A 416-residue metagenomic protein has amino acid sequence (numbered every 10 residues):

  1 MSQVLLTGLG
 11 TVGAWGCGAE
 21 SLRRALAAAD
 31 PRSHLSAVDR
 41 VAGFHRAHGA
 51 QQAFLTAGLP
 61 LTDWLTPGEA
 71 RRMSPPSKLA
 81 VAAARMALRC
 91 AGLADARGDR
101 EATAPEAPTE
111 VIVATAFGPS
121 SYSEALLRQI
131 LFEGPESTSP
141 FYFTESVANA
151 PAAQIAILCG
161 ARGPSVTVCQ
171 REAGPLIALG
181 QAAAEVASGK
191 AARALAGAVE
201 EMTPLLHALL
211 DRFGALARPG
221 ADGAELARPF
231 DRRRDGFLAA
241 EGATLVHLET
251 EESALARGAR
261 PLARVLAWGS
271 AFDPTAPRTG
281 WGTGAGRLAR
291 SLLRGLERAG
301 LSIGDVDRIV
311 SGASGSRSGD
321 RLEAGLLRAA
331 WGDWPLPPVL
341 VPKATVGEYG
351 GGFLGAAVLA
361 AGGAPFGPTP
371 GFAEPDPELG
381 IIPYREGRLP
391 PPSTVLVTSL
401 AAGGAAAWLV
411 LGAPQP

Functional and structural regions predicted by a protein language model:
M1-E69, E252-L266, V358-P370, A407-P416: ACP-dependent fatty acid/polyketide chain-elongation machinery
S2-V12, R24, P31-A37, A221-L301 (+2 more regions): Condensing-enzyme catalytic core mediating Claisen C-C bond formation in acyl metabolism
L5-L6, R23, A27-Q170, V199-H207 (+1 more regions): Conserved beta-ketoacyl condensing-enzyme motif
E20-R23, S121-P135, A208-A221, T283 (+2 more regions): A glycine- and small-aliphatic-rich helix-loop capping segment at beta-alpha/alpha-beta transitions that lines
L65-R85, T138-V147, S165-G180, R228-L245 (+3 more regions): Active-site pocket-shaping loop/turn-to-helix segments
A80-L93, A148-P151, A156-A161, S165-V199 (+4 more regions): Active-site-proximal alpha-helical scaffold in enzymes
L131-S139, I177-G180, A184, S188 (+4 more regions): Glycine-/small-residue-rich "gating" segment that lines the acyl/pantetheine channel and substrate pocket
K190-G214, G220-F230, R234-D235, W268-G282 (+2 more regions): Acyl-CoA/ACP chain-elongation machinery
